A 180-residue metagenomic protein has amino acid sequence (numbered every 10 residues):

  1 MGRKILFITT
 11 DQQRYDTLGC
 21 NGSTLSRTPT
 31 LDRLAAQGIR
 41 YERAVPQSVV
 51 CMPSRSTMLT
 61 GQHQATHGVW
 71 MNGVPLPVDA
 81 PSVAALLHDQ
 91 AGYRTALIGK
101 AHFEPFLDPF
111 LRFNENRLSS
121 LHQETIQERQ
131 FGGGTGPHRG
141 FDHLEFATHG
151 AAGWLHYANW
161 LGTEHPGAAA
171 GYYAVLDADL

Functional and structural regions predicted by a protein language model:
M1-L180: Formylglycine-dependent sulfatase
